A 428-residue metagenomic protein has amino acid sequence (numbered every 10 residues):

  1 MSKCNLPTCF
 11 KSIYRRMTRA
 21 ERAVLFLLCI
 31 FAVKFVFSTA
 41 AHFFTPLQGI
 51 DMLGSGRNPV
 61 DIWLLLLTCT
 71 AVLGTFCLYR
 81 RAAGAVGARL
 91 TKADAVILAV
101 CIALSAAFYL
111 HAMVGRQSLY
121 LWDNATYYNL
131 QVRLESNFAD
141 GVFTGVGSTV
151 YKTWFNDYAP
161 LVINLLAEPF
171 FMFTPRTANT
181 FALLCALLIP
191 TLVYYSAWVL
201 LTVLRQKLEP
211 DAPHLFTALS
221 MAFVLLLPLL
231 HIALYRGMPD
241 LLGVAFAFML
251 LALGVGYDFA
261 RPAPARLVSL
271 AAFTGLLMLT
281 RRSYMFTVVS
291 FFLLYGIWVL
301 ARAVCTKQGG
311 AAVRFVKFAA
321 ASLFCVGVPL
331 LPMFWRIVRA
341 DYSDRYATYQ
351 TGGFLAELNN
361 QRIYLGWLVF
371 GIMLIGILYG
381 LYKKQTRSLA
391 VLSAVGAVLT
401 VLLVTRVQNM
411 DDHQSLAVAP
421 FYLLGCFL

Functional and structural regions predicted by a protein language model:
M1-L110: Start-transfer (signal-anchor) and selected internal transmembrane alpha helices of multi-pass inner/ER membrane
M17, Q206-D211, F248-L267, L277 (+1 more regions): Membrane-interface transmembrane helices that cradle and orient dolichyl/undecaprenyl
T70-R81, V193-W198, G296, R302-A303 (+2 more regions): Hydrophobic, aromatic-rich transmembrane alpha-helices and their immediate juxtamembrane boundary segments
M113-A125, A139-V162, R176, L183 (+1 more regions): Membrane-proximal lumenal/periplasmic loop motifs of glycosylation machinery
T177-L208, M249, L253: Transmembrane-helix motifs of polytopic, lipid-linked glycan transferases
M221, R266-R282, L293, T400: Membrane-interface alpha helices of multi-pass inner-membrane proteins
L229-L242, D411: Short acidic/glycine- and proline-prone juxtamembrane loop motifs at membrane-interface regions of multi-pass membrane
M285, Y295-I297, A301-R302, R314-G352 (+1 more regions): Membrane-lumen/periplasm interface segments of specific transmembrane helices in polyprenyl phosphate-linked
